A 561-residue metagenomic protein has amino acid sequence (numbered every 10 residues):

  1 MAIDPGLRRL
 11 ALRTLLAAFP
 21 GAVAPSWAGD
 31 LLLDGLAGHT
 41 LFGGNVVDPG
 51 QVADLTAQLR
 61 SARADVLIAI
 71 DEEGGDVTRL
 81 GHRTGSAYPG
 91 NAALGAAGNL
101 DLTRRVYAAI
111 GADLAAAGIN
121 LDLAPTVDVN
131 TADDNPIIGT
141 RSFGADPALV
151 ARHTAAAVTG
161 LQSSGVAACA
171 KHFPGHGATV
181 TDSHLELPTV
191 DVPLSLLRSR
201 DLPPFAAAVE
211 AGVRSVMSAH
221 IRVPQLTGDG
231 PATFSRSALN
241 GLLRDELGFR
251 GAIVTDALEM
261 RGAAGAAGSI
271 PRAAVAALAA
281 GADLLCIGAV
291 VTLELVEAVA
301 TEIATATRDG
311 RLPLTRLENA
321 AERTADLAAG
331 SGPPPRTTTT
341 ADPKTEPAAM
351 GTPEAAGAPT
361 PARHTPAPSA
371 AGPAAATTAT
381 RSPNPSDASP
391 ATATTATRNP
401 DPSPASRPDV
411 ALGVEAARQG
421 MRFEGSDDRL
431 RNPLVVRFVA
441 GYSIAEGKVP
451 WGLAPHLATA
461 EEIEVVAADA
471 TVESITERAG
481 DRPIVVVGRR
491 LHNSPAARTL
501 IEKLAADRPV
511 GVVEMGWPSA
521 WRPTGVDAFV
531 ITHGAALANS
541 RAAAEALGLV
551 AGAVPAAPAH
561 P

Functional and structural regions predicted by a protein language model:
M1-D34, G265-P561: Preference for extracellular/luminal or secreted protein segments
M1-I68, G75-H82, V485: N-terminal hydrophobic targeting/anchoring segments and the immediately downstream early-domain regions of hydrolases
P5, G44-A64, I68, D76-R79 (+1 more regions): Second-shell residues forming the walls of enzyme active-site clefts
R13-A24, N91-R104, E186-S199, E259-G268: Active-site mouth loops of central-metabolism enzymes
P20-A24, I70-T78, H82, N120-N130 (+3 more regions): Short glycine-enriched loops at secondary-structure junctions
D30-V46, D133, V209-G228, P483-N493: Short acidic, glycine-rich surface-loop motifs adjacent to enzyme active sites
T84-G98, S142-G144: A charged helix-plus-loop insertion that forms the helical arch/lid used to bind and gate nucleic-acid substrates
G98-I119, D201, R272-A279: Alpha-helical scaffold segments that flank or form the walls of functional sites
